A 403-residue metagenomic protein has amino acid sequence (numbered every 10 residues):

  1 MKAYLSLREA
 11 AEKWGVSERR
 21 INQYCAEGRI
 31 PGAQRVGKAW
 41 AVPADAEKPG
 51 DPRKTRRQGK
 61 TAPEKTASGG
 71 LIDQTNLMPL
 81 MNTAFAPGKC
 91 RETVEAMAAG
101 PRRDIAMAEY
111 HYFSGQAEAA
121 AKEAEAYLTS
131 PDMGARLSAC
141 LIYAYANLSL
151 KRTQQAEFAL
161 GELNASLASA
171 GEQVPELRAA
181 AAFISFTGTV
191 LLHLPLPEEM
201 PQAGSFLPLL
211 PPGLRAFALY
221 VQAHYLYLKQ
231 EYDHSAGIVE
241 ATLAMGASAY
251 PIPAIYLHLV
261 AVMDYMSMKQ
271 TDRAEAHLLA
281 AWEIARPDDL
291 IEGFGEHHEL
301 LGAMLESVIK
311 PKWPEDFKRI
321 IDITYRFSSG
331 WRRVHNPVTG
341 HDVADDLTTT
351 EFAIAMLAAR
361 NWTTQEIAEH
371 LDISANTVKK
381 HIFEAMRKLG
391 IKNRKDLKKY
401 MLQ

Functional and structural regions predicted by a protein language model:
M1-R20: Polyanion-binding surface elements
L7, P31-T55: Short helix-start
R19, A33, G59-L137, S149 (+5 more regions): Flexible inter-repeat linkers and adjacent short helices within tandem amphipathic alpha-helical repeat scaffolds
A67-N82, P101-G115, L137-T153, L177-H193 (+3 more regions): Tandem amphipathic alpha-helical repeat scaffolds
I72-R91, E109-E125, L148-N164, G188-A203 (+2 more regions): Helix-turn-helix repeat elements of alpha-solenoid scaffolds
R91-G100, E125-R136, G161-P175, P201-L214 (+2 more regions): Solenoid-like repeat scaffolds
P197, L214-T349, M356, Q365: Linker/hinge segments immediately adjacent to helix-turn-helix/homeobox DNA-binding domains
V334-F383, R387-K392, K398-Q403: Helix-turn-helix DNA-binding segment
